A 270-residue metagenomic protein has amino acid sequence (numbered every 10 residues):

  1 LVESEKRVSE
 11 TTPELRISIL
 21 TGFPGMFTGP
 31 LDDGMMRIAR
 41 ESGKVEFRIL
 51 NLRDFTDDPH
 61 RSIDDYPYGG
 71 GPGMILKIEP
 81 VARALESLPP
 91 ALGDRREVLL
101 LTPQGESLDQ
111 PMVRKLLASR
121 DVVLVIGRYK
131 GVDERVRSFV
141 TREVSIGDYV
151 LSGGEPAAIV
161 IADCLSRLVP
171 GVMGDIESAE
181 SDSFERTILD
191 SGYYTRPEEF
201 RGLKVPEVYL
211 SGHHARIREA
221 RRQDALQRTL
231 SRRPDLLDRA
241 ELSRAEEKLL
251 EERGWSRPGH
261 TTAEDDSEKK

Functional and structural regions predicted by a protein language model:
V2-L88, A215-D238: N-terminal nucleotide/polyanion-binding subdomain common to many enzyme families
V2-S18, Y193, P197-K270: SAM-dependent methyltransferases
S18-L20, R48-L50, E97-L99, V122-L124 (+1 more regions): Hydrophobic/aromatic beta-strand patches that form the interior of the parallel beta-sheet core in alpha/beta enzyme
G22, L52, L101-Q104, I126-Y129 (+3 more regions): Fold-independent oxyanion-binding glycine-rich loops and adjacent beta-strand/coil segments at enzyme active sites
D32-D33, M112-V113, V136-S138: Short amphipathic alpha-helical segments
K77-R128, D133, P170-G171: S-adenosyl-L-methionine/SAH cofactor-binding core of RNA-modifying enzymes
V132-D182: Structured adenosyl-cofactor binding patch, chiefly the S-adenosyl-L-methionine
P156, L168-S211: Internal, active-site/partner-interface "lid" segment
